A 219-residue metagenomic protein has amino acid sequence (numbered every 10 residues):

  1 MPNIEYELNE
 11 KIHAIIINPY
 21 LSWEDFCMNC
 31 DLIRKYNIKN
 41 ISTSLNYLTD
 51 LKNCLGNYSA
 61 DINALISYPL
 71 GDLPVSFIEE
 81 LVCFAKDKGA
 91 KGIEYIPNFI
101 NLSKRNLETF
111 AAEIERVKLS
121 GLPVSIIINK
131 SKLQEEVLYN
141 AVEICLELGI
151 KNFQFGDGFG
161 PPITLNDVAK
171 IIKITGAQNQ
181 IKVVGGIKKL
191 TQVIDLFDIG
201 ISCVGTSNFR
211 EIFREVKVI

Functional and structural regions predicted by a protein language model:
M1-K88, N140, I144: Conserved N-terminal beta1-alpha1 strand-loop-helix module at the mouth
N9-K11, K39-S42, S59-L65, K91-E94 (+4 more regions): Structural preference for beta-strand elements that scaffold enzyme active sites
H13, L51, A85, I126 (+3 more regions): Conserved, mostly hydrophobic/aromatic
I15, A64-P69, K88-L102, E147-T164 (+1 more regions): Glycine-rich phosphate-binding active-site loops on the catalytic face of alpha/beta enzymes
D25, N29-L32, L81, A85 (+5 more regions): A general structural detector for well-ordered alpha-helical segments in enzyme core domains, enriched
L45, T49-L70, L107-K132, P162-K189: Alpha-helix-loop-beta-strand connector modules within alpha/beta enzyme cores
D72-D87, L133-I144, K173, A177-I181 (+1 more regions): Catalytic cores of alpha/beta
F77-C83, K88, G92-Q154: Conserved anion-binding
